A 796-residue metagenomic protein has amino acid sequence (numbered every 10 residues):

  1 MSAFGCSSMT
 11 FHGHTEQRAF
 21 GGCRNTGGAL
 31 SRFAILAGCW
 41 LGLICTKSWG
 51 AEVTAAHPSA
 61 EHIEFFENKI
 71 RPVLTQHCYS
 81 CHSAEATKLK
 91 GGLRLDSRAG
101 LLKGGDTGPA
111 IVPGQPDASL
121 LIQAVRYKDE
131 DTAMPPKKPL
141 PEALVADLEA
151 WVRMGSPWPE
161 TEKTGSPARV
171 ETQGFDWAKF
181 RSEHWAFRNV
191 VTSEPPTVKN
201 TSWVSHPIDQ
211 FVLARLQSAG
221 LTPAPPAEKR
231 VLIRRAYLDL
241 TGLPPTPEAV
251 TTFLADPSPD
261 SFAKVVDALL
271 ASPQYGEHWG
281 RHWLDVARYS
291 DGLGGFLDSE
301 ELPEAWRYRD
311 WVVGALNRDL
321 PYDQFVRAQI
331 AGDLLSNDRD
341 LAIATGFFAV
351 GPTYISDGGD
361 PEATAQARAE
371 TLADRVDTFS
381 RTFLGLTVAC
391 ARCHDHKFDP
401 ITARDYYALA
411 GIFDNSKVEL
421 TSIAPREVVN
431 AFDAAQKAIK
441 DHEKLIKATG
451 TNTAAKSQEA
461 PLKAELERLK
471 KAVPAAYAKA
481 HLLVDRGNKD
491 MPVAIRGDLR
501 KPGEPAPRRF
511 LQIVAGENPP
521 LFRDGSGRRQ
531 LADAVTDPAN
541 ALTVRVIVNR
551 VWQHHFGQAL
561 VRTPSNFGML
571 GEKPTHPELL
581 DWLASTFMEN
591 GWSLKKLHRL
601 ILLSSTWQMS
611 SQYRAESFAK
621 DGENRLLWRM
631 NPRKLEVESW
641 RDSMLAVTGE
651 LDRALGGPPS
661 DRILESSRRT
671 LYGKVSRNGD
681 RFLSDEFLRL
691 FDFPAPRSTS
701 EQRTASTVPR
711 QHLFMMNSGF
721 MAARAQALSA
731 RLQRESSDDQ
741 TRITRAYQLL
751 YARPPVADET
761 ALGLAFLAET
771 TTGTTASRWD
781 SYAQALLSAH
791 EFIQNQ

Functional and structural regions predicted by a protein language model:
M1-L30: N-terminal secretory signal peptides that target proteins for export/translocation
R32-K47: Bacterial N-terminal signal peptides
K47-D333, H396, S416-V546, R550-V561 (+3 more regions): Aromatic- and Gly/Pro-enriched helix-to-coil junctions and flexible linker segments
F65-Y79, L144-W151, R375-A391, L409 (+2 more regions): Sequence/structural segment immediately N-terminal to covalent heme-attachment motifs in c-type and related
D106-V112, R697-R703, L767: Conserved phosphate-binding loops in nucleotide/dinucleotide-binding enzymes
I122-R126, P207-L216, A287, A315-N317 (+10 more regions): An acidic, gly/pro-interrupted, aromatic-rich
I513, N518, D758-T771: Helix-loop-helix junctions that connect adjacent transmembrane helices in secondary transporters/permeases, recognized
